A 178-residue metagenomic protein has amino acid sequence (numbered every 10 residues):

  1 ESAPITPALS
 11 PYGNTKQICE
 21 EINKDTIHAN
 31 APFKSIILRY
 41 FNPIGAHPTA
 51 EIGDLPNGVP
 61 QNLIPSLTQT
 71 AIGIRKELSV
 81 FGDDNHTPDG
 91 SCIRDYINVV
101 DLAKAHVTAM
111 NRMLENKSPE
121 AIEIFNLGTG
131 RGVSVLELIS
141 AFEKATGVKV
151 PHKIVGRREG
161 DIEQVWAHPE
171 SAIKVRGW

Functional and structural regions predicted by a protein language model:
E1-N42, E51-N62: Catalytic helix-loop patch of NAD(P)-dependent Rossmann-fold dehydrogenases
S2-A8, P43-A46, D83, G130 (+1 more regions): Active-site pre-Tyr helix/loop in NAD(P)-dependent dehydrogenases
T26, A46-H47, V175: Residues that scaffold the ATP/ADP-binding catalytic core of kinase and kinase-like folds
L38, T49, E77-V80: Oxidoreductase cofactor-interface core, primarily capturing Rossmann-like NAD(P)-dependent enzymes
P48-I52, S91-C92: Short acidic, glycine/proline-rich loop/turn micro-motifs
I64-W178: C-terminal substrate-binding subdomain of Rossmann-fold SDR/epimerase-dehydratase oxidoreductases
